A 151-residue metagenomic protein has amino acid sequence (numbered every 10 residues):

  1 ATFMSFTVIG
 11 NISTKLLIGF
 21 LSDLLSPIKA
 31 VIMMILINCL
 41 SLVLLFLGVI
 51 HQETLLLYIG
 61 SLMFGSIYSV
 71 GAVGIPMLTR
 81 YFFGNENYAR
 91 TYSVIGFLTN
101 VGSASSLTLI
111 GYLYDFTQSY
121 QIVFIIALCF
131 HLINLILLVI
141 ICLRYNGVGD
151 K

Functional and structural regions predicted by a protein language model:
A1-T7, R90-S93, I122: Loop-to-transmembrane helix entry
V8-L16, N100-A104: Residue-level signature of mid-helix packing/kink "hotspots" within the transmembrane helices of 12-pass Major
L21-S22, L109-Q118: Interfacial helix-cap and linker-helix signal at transmembrane-aqueous boundaries of multi-pass secondary transporters
L24-L36: Cytoplasmic membrane-interface "Motif A"-like loop-to-helix N-cap segments of 12-TM Major Facilitator Superfamily
I37-I50: C-terminal ends and interior cores of transmembrane alpha-helices in multi-pass membrane transporters/permeases
L55-V70: Hydrophobic core of transmembrane alpha-helices in multi-pass small-molecule transporters, especially MFS/SLC-type
V70-F83: Intracellular juxtamembrane helix-capping segments at the cytosolic ends of symmetry-related transmembrane helices
V123-I140: Symmetry-related core transmembrane helices of the 12-TM Major Facilitator Superfamily/SLC fold
